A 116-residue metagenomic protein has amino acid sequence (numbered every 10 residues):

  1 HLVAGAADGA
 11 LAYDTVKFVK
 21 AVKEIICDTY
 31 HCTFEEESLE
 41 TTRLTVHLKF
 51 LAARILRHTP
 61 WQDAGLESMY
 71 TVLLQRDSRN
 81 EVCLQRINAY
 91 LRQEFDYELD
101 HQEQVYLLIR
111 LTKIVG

Functional and structural regions predicted by a protein language model:
H1-G116: A cross-family "folded-core" feature that marks the main globular domain of proteins
